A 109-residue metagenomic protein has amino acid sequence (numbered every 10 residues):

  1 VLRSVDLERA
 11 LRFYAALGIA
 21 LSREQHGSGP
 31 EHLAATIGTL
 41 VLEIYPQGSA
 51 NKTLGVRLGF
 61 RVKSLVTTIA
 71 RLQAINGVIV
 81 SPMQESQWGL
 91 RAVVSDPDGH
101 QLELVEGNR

Functional and structural regions predicted by a protein language model:
V1-V41: Core segments of cupin and vicinal oxygen chelate
V5-L7, L58-Q101: Vicinal oxygen chelate
G27-E31, K52, S86-L90: Short acidic/glycine-enriched loop/turn segments that link adjacent beta-strands
A34-G38, V94-P97, G107: Active-site beta-strand termini and strand-to-loop segments that position acidic
L42-Y45, V93, L102-V105: Conserved beta-strand in the GNAT
T53-R57: Short, solvent-exposed beta-strand edge segments and adjacent coil->beta transition regions
Q87, N108-R109: A short acidic/small-residue loop/turn micro-motif
